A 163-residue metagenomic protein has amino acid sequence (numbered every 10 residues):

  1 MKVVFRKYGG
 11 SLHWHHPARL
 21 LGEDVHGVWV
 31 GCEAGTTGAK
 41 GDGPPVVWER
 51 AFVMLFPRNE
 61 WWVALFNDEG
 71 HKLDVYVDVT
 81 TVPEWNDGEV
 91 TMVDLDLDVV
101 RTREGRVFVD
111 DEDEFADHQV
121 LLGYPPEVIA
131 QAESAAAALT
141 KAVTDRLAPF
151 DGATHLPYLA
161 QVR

Functional and structural regions predicted by a protein language model:
M1-E49: Charge-rich, low-complexity N-terminal segments
E23-H26, D68-E69, T102-E104: Short acidic-glycine loop/turn motifs at beta-strand connectors
W29-G31, H71-D78, R106-D113: Short, well-ordered strand-loop elements centered on a beta-strand within folded domains, enriched for acidic residues
G35, V82, E114-F115: Residue-level signature for short turns and capping positions that connect secondary-structure elements
A39-P44, D87-G88, H118-L122: A short, polar/proline- and glycine-enriched secondary-structure boundary/capping micro-motif
G43-E84, V90-L97: Phosphate/ribose-recognition catalytic cores of enzymes acting on nucleotide-derived substrates
L95-L139: A hydrophobic, small-residue-rich beta->alpha segment in the mid-to-C-terminal subdomain of diverse proteins
A135-R163: Cysteine/selenocysteine-centered motifs that mediate thiol-based redox chemistry or coordinate metal-sulfur cofactors
